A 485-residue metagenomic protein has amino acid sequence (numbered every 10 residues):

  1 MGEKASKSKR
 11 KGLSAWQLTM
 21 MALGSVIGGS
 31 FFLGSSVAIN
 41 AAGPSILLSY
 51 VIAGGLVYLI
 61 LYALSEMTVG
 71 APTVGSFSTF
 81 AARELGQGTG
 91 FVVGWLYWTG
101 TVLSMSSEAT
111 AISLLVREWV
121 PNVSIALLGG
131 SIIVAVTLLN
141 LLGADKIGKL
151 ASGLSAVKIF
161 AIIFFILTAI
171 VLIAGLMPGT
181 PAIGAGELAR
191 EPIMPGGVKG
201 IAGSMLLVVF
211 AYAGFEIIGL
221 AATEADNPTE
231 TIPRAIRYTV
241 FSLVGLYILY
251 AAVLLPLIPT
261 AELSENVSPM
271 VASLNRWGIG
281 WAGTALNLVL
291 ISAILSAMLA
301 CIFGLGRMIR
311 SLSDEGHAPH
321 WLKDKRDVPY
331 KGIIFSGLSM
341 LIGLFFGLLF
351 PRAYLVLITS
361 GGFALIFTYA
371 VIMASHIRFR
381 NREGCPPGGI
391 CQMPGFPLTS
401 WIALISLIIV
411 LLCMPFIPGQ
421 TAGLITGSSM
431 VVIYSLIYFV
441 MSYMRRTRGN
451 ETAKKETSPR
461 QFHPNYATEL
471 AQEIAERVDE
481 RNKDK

Functional and structural regions predicted by a protein language model:
M1-G34, N40-S45, Y58-Y62, V74 (+3 more regions): Membrane-interface "cap" regions at the ends of multi-pass membrane proteins
A5-K9, I46-L47, P121-S124, G153-T284 (+1 more regions): Helix-loop-helix junctions that connect adjacent transmembrane segments in multi-pass membrane transporters
R10, L23, L33-L128, T239-S242 (+2 more regions): Extracellular loop-to-transmembrane helix junctions
F32, T73, L96-T110, Y212 (+4 more regions): Membrane-helix boundary/coupling elements in multi-pass transport proteins
T79-A82, G86, E118, E191 (+2 more regions): TM-loop-TM module centered on a large, flexible mid-protein loop between adjacent transmembrane helices in multi-pass
S113, A126-I183, I236-R237, I358-V371 (+2 more regions): Membrane-interface loop-to-helix entry segments
L150, L322-Y330, I366-A422: C-terminal membrane-solvent junction of multi-pass transporters and transport-like membrane proteins
T359-L365, M393-K485: A generic transmembrane alpha-helix motif of multi-pass inner-membrane proteins
